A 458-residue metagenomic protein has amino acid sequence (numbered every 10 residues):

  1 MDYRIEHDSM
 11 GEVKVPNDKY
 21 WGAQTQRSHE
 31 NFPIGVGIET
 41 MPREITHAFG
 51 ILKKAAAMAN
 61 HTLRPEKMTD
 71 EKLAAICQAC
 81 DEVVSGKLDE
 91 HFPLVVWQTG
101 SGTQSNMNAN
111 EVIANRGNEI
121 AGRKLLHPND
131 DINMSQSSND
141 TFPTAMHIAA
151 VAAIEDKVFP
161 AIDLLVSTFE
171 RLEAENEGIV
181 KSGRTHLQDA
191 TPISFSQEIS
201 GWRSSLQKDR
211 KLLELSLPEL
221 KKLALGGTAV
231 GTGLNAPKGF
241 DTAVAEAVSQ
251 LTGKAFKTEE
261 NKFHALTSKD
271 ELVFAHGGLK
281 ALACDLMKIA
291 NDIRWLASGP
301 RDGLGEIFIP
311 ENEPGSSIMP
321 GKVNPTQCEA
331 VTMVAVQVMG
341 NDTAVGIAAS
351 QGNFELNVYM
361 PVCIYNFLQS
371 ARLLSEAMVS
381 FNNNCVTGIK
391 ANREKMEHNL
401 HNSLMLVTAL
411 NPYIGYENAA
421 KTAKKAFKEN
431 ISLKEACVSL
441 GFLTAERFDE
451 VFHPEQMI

Functional and structural regions predicted by a protein language model:
M1-I458: Conserved, well-structured ligand/cofactor-binding cores
